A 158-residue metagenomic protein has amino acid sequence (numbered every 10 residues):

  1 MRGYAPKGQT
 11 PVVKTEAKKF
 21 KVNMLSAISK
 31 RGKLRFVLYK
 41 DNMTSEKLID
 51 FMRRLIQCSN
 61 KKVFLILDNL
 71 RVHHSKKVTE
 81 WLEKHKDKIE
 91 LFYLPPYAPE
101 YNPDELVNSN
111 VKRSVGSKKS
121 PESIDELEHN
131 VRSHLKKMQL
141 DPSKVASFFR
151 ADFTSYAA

Functional and structural regions predicted by a protein language model:
M1-R53, F153-Y156: Extended, low-complexity cationic-aromatic segments
R2-Q9, K88-E90, N108-G116: Short glycine/proline- and charge-enriched loop/turn segments that cap or connect secondary-structure elements
Q9-E16, E83-P103, S120: RNase H-like polynucleotidyl transferase catalytic core
L34, D104-A158: C-terminal anion-handling pockets and recognition modules
Y39-N42, R53-S59, E128, R132: Structured catalytic cores of enzymes that bind and process phosphorylated ligands/cofactors
K61-H74, Y97, N102: Acidic/histidine-rich, metal-coordinating catalytic segments
K76-E80: Distinct, well-ordered alpha-helical segments
